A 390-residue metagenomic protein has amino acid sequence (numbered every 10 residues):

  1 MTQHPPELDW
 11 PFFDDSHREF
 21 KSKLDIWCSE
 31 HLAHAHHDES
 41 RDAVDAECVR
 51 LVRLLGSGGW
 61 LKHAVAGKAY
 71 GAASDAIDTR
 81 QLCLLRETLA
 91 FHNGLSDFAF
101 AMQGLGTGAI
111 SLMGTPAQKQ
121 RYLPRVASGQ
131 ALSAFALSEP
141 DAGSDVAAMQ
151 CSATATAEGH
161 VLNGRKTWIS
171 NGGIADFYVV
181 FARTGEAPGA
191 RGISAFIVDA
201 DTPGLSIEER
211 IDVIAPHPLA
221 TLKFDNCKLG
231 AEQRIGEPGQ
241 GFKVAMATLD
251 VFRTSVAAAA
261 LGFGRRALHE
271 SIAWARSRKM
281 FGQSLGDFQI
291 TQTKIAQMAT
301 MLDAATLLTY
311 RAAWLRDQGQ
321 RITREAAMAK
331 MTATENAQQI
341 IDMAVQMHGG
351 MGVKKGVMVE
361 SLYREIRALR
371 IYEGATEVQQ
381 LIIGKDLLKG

Functional and structural regions predicted by a protein language model:
M1-F91, M113-Q118, R125, G129 (+3 more regions): Alpha-helical interface subdomain recognition
G59, L85-A90, A182, V198-T202 (+1 more regions): Short Ser/Thr-interspersed hydrophobic loop/turn segments at strand-loop and sheet-helix junctions that line or gate
G94-A117, G143-V146: N-terminal glycine-rich flavin-associated loop
G129-L137: A short, Trp-centered hydrophobic/proline-enriched beta-strand micro-motif
D141-S152, V213: Active-site-adjacent elements of ketosynthase-type condensing enzymes
A148, D201-G230: Flexible, small-/acidic-enriched active-site or ligand-binding loops
N163-S206: A short core secondary-structure module
N226-V244: Long, acidic (Asp/Glu-rich), low-complexity accessory segments flanking structured domains
